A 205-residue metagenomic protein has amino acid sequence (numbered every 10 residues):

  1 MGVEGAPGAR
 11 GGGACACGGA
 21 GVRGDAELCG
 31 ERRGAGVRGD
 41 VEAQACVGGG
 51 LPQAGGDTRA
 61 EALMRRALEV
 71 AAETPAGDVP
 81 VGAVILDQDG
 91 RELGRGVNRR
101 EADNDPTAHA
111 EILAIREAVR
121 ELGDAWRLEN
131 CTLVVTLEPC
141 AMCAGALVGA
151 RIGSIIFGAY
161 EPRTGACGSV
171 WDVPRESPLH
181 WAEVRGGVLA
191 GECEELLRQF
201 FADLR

Functional and structural regions predicted by a protein language model:
M1-G5, C17, C46-T74, D78 (+1 more regions): Zinc-dependent deaminase
M1-Q53: Compositionally biased, low-complexity flexible segments
G77-V81, E129: Short, basic and Ser/Thr-rich N-terminal targeting/leader segments
V81-G90: Short beta-strand scaffold segments in enzyme catalytic cores
V97-N98: Residue-level structural signal for beta-strand termini and adjacent loop
A102-L113, E117: A short, polar/charged loop-to-alpha-helix boundary motif
A125-L137: Immediate flanking context of iron-sulfur cluster ligation sites
